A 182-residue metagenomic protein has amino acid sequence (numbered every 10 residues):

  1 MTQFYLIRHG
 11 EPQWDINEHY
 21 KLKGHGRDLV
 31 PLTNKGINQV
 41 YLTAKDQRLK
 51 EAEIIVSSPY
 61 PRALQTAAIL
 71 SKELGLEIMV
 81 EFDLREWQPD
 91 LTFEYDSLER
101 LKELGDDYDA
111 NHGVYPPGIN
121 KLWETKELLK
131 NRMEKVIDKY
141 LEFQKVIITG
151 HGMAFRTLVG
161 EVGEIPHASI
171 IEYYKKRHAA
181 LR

Functional and structural regions predicted by a protein language model:
M1-Q3, D46, M79-L101, E142 (+1 more regions): Acidic, low-complexity terminal tails and accessory targeting/binding regions of phosphate-metabolizing enzymes
T2-M79: Active-site-proximal alpha-helix that buttresses catalytic centers in soluble enzyme cores
F4, Q144-G152: Generic beta-sheet signal
Q13, A63-L64, E86-Q88, A154-R156: Short, active-site-adjacent cap segments at secondary-structure transitions
G26, V30-P31, E73-R132: Phosphate-handling substructures
R48-E51, Y140-Q144: Glycine-rich phosphate-binding loop signature in dinucleotide/nucleotide-binding domains
S57-P61, D83, T149-M153: Short, well-ordered beta-to-alpha junction loops that form the rim of enzyme active sites and present histidine/acidic
L129-L141: A short, acidic, amphipathic alpha-helical segment used as a generic capping/interface helix at domain edges
